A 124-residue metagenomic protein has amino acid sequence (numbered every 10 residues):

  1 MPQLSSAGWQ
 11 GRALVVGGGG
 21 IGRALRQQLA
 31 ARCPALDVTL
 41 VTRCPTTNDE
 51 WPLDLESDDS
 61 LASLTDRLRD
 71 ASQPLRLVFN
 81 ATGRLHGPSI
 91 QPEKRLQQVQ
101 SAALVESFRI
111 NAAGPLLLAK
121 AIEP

Functional and structural regions predicted by a protein language model:
P2-L36: Canonical Rossmann dinucleotide-binding motif of NAD(H)/NADP(H)-dependent dehydrogenases/reductases, specifically
C33-N48: Conserved glycine-rich Rossmann-like NAD(P)H-binding loop of the short-chain dehydrogenase/reductase
P45-S60: Rossmann-fold cofactor-recognition segment
D58-Q73: Conserved amphipathic alpha-helix within the SDR
F79-P92: Conserved NAD(P)H cofactor-binding loop of Rossmann-fold oxidoreductase domains
P92-R109: Active-site Tyr-X3-Lys motif and surrounding loop/helix of classical short-chain dehydrogenase/reductase
L118-I122: Hydrophobic positions on the long internal alpha-helix of Rossmann-like NAD(P)-dependent oxidoreductase domains
